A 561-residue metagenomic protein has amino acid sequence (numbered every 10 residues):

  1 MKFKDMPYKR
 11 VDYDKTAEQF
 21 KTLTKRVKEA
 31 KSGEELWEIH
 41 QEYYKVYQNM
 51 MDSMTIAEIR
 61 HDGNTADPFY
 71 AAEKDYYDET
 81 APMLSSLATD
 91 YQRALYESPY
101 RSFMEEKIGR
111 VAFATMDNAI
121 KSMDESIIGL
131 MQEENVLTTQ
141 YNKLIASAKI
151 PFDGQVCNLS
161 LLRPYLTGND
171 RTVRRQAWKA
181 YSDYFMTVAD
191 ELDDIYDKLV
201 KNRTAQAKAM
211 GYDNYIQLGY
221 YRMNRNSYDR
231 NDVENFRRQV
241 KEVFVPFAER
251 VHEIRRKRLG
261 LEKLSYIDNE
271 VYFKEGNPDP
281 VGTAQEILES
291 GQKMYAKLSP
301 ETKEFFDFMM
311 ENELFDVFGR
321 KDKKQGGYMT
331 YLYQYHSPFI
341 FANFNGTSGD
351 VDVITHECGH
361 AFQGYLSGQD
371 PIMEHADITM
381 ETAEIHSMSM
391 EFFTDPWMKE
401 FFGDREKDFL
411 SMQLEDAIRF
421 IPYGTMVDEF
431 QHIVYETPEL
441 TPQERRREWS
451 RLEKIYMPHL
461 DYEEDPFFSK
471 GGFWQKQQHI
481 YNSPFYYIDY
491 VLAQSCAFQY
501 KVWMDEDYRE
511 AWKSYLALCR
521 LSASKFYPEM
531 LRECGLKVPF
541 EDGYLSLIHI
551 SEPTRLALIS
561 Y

Functional and structural regions predicted by a protein language model:
M1-P278, S290: A well-structured
T115-D117, S227, I354, F362 (+7 more regions): C-terminal, non-catalytic "cap/extension" segments appended to globular domains
S122-M123, Y181-V188, Y228-E234, N269-P280 (+5 more regions): Glycine- and acidic
S160-T172, P280-T355, G359-G364, P466: Active-site-adjacent "gating/activation" loops or surface patches in catalytic cores
Y196-A207, Y212-D213, V251-R255, G359-Q369 (+1 more regions): Long, well-ordered alpha-helical segments
R230-N231, I254, L298-E301, Y365-E374 (+3 more regions): Inter-helical turn/loop segments and adjacent helix faces that build the functional surface of alpha-helical bundle
V243, S367, I378-R405, L414 (+2 more regions): Post-HExxH zinc-binding segment in Zn-dependent metallohydrolases
I559-Y561: Hydrophobic alpha-helical segments, chiefly the membrane-spanning helices and signal/signal-anchor peptides
